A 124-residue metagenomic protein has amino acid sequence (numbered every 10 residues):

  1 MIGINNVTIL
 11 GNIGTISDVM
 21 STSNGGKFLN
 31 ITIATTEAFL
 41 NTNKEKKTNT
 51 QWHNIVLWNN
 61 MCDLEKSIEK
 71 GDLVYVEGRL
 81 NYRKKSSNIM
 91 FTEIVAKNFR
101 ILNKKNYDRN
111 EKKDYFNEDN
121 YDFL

Functional and structural regions predicted by a protein language model:
M1-G3, S17-G25, N41-E45, S87-N88 (+1 more regions): Acidic, gly/ser/pro-rich intrinsically disordered tails
G3, F39, W52-H53, Y75: Tryptophan-centric aromatic hotspots in well-structured domains and transmembrane helices
G3-I4, L64: Short, conserved secondary-structure segments in the cores of folded domains
N5, G25-K27, N49, D72: Residue-level preference for beta-strand/loop junctions
T8-G14, I33, K70-N81, A96-F99: OB-fold and OB-like beta-barrel modules that bind single-stranded nucleic acids
V19-T35, M90-E93: Short aromatic-glycine-enriched beta-strand elements
E45-N54: Short, basic/aromatic beta-hairpin or loop at an interaction surface
I55-I89: Beta-rich strand-turn-strand
